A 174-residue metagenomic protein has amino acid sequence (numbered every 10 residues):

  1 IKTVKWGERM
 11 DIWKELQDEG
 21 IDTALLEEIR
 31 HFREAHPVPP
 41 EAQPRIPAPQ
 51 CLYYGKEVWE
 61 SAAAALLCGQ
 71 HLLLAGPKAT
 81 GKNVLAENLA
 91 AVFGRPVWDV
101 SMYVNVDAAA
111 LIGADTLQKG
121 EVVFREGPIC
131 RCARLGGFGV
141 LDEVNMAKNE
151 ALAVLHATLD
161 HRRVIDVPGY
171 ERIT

Functional and structural regions predicted by a protein language model:
T3-T174: AAA+ P-loop NTPase catalytic core and its hallmark functional loops
